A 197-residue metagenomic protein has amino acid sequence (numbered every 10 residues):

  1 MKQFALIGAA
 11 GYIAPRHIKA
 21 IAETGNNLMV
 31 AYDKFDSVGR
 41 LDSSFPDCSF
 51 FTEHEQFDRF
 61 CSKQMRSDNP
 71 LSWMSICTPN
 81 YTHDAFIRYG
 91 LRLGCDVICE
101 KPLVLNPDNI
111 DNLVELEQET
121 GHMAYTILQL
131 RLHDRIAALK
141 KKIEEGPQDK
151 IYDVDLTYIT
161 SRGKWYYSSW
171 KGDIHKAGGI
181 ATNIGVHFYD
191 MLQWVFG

Functional and structural regions predicted by a protein language model:
M1-D47, N69: N-terminal Rossmann-like dinucleotide-binding module
I7-G8, Y32, C77, I127 (+1 more regions): Short hydrophobic segments within beta-strands
H17, F50-L116: Beta-loop-alpha module in the N-terminal Rossmann-like domain of NAD(P)-dependent dehydrogenases, especially those
L28, P70-M74, Q148-I151: Local beta-strand N-terminus motif with an aromatic residue
K101-P102, D108, L128-L130, Y158: Short strand-turn motif at the edge of the Rossmann-like AdoMet-binding core
N112-L130, D149-V154: Rossmann-fold dehydrogenase core element
L130-G197: Predominantly a Rossmann-like dinucleotide-binding segment in NAD(P)-dependent oxidoreductases
